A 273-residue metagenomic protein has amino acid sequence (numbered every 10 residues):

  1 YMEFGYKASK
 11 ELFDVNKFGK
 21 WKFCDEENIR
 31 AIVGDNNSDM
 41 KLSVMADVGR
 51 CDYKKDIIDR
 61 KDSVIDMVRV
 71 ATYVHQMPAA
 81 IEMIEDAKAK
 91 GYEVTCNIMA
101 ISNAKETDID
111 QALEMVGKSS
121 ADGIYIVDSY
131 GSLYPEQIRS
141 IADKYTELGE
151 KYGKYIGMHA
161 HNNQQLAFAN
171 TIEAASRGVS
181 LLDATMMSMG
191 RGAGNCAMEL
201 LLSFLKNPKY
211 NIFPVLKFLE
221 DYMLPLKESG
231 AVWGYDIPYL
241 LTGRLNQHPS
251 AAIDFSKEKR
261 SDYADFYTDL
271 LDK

Functional and structural regions predicted by a protein language model:
Y1-K273: Catalytic cores and adjacent flexible loops of soluble metabolic enzymes that perform enolate/carbanion chemistry on
